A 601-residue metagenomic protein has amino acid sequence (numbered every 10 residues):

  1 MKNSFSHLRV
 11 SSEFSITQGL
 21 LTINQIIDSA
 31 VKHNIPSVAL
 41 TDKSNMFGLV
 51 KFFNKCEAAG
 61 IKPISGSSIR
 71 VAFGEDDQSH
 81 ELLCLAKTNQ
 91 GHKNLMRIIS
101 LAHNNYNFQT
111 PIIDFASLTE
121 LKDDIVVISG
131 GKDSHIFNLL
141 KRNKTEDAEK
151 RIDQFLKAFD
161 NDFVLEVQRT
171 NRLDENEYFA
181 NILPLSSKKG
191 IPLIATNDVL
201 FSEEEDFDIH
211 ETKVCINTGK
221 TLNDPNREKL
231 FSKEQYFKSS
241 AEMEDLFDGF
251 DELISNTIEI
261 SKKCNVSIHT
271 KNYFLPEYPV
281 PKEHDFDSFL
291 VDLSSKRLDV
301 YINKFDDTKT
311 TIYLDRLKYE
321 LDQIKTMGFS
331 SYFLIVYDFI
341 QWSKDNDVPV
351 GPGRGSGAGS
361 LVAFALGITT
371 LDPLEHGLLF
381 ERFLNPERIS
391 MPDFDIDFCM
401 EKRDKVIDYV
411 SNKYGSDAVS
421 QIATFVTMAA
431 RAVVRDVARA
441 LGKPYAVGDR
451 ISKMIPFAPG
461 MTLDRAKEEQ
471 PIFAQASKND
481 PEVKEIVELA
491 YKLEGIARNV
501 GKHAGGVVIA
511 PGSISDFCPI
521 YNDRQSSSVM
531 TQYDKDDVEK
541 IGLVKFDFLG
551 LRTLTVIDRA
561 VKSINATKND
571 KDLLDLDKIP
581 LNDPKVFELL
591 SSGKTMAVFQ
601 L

Functional and structural regions predicted by a protein language model:
M1-L601: Alpha-helical scaffold/interaction cores of sigma-54-like transcription cofactors and many family A DNA polymerases
